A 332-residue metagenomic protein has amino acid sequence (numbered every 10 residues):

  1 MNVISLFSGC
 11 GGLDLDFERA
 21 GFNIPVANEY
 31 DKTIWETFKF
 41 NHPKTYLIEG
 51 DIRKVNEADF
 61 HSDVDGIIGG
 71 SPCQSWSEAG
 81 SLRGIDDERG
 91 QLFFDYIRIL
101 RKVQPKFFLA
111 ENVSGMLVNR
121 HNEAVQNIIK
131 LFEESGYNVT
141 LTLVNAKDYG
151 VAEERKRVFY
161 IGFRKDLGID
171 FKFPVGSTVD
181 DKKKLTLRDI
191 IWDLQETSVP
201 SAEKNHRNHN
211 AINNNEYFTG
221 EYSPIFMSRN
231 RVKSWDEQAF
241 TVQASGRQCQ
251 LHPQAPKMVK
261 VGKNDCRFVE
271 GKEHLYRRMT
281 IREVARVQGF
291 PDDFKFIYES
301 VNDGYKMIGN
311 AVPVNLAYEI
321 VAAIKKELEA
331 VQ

Functional and structural regions predicted by a protein language model:
M1-V3: Extreme N-terminal starter segment of soluble prokaryotic enzymes
S5-D14, I52, H61-G80, F107-V113 (+4 more regions): Conserved proline-anchored active-site loop of SAM-dependent methyltransferases that bridges a beta-strand
D16-N23, N41: A short, Lys/Arg-enriched amphipathic alpha-helix followed by its capping loop at the start of a domain
D31: Conserved SAM/SAH-binding beta-strand->alpha-helix loop
F38: Conserved SAM-binding loop
K44-D51: Conserved SAM-binding strand-loop segment of SAM-dependent methyltransferases
E57-V64, Q74-W235: Class I S-adenosyl-L-methionine
H206-Q332: C-terminal target-recognition/interaction regions appended to catalytic cores
